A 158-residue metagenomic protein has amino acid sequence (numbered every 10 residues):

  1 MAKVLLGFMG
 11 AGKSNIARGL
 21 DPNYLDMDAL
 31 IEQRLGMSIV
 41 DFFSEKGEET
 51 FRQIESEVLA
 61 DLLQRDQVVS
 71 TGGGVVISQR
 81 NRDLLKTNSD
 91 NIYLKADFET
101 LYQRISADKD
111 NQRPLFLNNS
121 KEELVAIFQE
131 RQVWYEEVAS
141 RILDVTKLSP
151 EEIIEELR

Functional and structural regions predicted by a protein language model:
K3, G19, Q129-R158: NTP-dependent small-molecule kinase module
F8: P-loop (Walker A) phosphate-binding loop of NTP-binding proteins
A11: ATP-binding Walker
S14: Walker A/P-loop
D21, R65-D66, N88-S89, V138-A139: Short, well-ordered alpha-helix to beta-strand connector turns
D26-V75, Q79-K86, V125, Q129: ATP-dependent small-molecule kinase phosphotransfer cores that center on conserved nucleotide phosphate-binding segments
G73-V75, D97-E99, L148: Short glycine-rich anion-binding loops that position phosphate/pyrophosphate groups of nucleotides and phosphorylated
T87-Q132: A glycine- and Lys/Arg-enriched "phosphate-lid" helix/loop adjacent to the NTP-binding pocket of small-molecule kinases
